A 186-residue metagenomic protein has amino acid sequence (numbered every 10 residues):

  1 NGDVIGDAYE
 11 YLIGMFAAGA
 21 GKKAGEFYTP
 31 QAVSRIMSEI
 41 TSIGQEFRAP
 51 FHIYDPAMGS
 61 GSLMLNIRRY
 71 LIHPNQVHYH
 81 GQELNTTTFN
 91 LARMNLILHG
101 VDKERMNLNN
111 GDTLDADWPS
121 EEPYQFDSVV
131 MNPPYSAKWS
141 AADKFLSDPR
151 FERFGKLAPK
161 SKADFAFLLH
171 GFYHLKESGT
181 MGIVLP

Functional and structural regions predicted by a protein language model:
N1-A17: Long recognition/docking surfaces used for binding and targeting
G2-G6, K23-Q31, S161: Conserved phosphate/pyrophosphate-binding and hydrolysis machinery centered on Walker-type P-loop NTPases, extending
I5, Y9, A137-K138, A142-D143 (+1 more regions): Short, flexible segments with low predicted structural confidence
A18-K22: Conserved adenine-nucleotide phosphate-binding loops and their immediately adjacent elements
K23-M131, S136-F145, F151-F154, L185-P186: Conserved S-adenosyl-L-methionine
M37, L157-P186: Conserved Class I SAM-dependent methyltransferase catalytic core
